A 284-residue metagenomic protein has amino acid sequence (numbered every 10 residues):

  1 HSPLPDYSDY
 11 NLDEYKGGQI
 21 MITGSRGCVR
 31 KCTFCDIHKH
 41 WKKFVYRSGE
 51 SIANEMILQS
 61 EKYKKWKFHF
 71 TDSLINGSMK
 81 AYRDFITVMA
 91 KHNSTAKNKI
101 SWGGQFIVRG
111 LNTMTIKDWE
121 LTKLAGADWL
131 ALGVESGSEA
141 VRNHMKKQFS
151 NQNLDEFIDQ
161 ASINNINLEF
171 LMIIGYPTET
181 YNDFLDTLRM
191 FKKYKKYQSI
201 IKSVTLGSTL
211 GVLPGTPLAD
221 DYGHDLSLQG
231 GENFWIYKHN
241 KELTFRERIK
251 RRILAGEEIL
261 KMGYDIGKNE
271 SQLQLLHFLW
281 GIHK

Functional and structural regions predicted by a protein language model:
H1-P5, V45-R47, N112-M114, V134-S136 (+4 more regions): Short, exposed beta-strand "edge-strand" segments with a Pro/Gly-rich flavor and a Y/T-containing core
S2-L168: Radical SAM [4Fe-4S] cluster-binding motif and immediate context
R30, S136, T178, P214 (+1 more regions): Short, flexible micro-motifs
S73-G77, I107, I174-G175, T205-L218: Short, solvent-exposed turn/loop segments enriched in Gly/Ser/Thr/Pro and often Arg
G110-T113, T178-T187: Active-site glycine- and acidic-residue-rich loops that bind and position anionic ligands or nucleotide-like cofactors
L171: Short acidic/histidine-rich active-site segments
N182-K284: C-terminal accessory regions of radical SAM enzymes
